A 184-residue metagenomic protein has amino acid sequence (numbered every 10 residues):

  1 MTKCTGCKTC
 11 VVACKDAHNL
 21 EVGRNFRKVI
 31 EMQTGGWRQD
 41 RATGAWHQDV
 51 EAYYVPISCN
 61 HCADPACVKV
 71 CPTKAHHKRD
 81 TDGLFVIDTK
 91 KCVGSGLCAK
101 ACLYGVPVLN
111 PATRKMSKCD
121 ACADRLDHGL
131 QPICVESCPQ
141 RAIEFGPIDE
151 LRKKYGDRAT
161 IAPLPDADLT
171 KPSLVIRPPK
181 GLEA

Functional and structural regions predicted by a protein language model:
M1-A184: Non-ligating segments of multi-cofactor redox enzymes
